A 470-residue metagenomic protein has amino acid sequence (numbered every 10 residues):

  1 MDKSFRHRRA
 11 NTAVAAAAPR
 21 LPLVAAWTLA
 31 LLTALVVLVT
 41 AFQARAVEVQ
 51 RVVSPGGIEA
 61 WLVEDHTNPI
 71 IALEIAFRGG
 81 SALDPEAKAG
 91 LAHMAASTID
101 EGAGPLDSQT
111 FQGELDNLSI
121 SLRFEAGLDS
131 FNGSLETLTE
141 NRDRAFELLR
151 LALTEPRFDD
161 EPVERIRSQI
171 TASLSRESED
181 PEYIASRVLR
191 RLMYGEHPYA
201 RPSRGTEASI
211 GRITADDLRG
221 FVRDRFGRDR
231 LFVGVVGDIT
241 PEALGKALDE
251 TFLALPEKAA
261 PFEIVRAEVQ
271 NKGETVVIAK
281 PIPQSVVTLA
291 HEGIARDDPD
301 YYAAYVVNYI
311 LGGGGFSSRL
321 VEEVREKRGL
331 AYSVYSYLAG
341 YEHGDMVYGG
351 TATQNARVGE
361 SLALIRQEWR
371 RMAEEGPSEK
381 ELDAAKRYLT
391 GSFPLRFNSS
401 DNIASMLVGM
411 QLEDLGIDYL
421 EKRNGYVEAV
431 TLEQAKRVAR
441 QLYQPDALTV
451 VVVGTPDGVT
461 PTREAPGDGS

Functional and structural regions predicted by a protein language model:
A25-T40: Bacterial N-terminal signal peptides
R45-V52, F111, S173, R191-L231 (+3 more regions): Histidine-acidic residue clusters that define the catalytic metal-binding segment of zinc metallopeptidase domains
V49, E74-T139, E179, R201-P202 (+1 more regions): M16/MPP (pitrilysin/insulinase) zinc-metallopeptidase core fold and M16-derived inactive scaffolds
E101-P105, E136-R167, G314, Y335-R396 (+1 more regions): M16/insulysin-pitrilysin zinc metalloprotease superfamily fold
F111-F221, D383-D401, S405: Acidic/histidine-enriched segments that form metal/cofactor-coordinating and catalytic pocket/exosite environments
Q169-V188, N271-S285, R325-A331, Y341-E342 (+2 more regions): Short acidic/His-enriched helical or mixed secondary-structure segments at domain edges of catalytic enzymes and some
R191, F232-V235, T351, D383-S470: C-terminal regions of mature proteins
G195, S203, G227-R228, F232-A295 (+1 more regions): An aromatic/glycine/proline-enriched structural segment found at the starts of mature extracellular/organellar domains
